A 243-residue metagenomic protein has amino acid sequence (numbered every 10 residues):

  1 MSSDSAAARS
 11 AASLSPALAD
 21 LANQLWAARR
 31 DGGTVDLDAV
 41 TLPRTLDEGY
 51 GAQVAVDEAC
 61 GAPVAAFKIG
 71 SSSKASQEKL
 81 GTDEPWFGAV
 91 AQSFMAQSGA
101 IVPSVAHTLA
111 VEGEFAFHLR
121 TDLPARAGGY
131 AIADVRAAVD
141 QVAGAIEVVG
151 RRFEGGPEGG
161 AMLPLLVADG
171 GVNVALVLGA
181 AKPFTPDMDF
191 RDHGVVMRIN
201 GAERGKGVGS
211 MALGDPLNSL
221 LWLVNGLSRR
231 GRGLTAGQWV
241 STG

Functional and structural regions predicted by a protein language model:
M1-S2, R29: C-terminal intrinsically disordered extensions
S3-S13: Intrinsically disordered, low-complexity terminal tails and inter-domain linkers enriched for S/T/G/P/D/E
A12-G214: Catalytic-core "active-site belt" of small-molecule-metabolizing enzymes, emphasizing His/Asp/Glu-rich regions
V56, L178, L220-L227: Buried hydrophobic packing segments
P216-N218: A short, polar/proline- and glycine-enriched secondary-structure boundary/capping micro-motif
R230-R232: Short, surface-exposed secondary-structure edge patches
L234-G243: Conserved metal-binding segment of the jelly-roll/cupin
